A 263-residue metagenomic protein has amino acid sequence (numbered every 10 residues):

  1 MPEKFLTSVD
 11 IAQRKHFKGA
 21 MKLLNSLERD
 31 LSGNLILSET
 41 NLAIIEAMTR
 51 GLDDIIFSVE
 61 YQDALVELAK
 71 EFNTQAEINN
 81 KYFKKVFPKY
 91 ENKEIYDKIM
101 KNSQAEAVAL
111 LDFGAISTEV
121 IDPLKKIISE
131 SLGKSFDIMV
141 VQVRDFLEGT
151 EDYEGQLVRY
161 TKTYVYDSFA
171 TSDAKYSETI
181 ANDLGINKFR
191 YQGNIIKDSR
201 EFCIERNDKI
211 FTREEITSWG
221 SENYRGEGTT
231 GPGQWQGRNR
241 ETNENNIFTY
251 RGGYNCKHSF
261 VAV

Functional and structural regions predicted by a protein language model:
M1-Q156, Y160, S168, N245-F248 (+1 more regions): N-terminal leader/targeting and assembly helices and adjacent pre-domain segments
Q156-V263: Acidic, glycine-rich two-metal-ion catalytic cores of nucleic acid-processing enzymes
